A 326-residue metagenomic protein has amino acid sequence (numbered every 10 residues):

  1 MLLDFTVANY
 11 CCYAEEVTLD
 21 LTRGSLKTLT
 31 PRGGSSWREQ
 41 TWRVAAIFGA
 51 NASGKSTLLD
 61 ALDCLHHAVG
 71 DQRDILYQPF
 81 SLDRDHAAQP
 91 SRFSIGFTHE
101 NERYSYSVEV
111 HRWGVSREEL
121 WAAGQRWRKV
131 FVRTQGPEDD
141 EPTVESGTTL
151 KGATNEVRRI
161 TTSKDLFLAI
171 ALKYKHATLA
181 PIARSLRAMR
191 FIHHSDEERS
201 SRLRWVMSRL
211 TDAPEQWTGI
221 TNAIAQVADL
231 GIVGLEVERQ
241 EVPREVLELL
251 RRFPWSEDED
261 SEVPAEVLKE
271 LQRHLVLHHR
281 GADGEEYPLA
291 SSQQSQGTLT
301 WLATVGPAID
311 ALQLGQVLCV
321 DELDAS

Functional and structural regions predicted by a protein language model:
M1-C64: Pre-Walker A-like glycine/lysine-rich segment at the N-terminus of P-loop NTPase domains
C12, H99-R103, A282-G284: Glycine-centered tight beta-turn/hairpin loop motif at sheet-sheet or coil-to-beta transitions
E15-L19, E102-Y106, K129, Y287-L289: Short beta-strand segments
W37-A46, A50-A52, S56-W113: Conserved P-loop NTP-binding catalytic core
V44-F48, R252-I309, V317-S326: Conserved ABC ATPase signature
P79-H86, Q240-R252: Beta-rich nucleic-acid/ligand-interaction surfaces
F93-T98, L120, L277-H279: Short beta-strand segments that buttress and anchor functional surface loops
S105-V246: Electropositive, glycine-dotted interaction segments that contact anionic polymers or phosphate-rich ligands
